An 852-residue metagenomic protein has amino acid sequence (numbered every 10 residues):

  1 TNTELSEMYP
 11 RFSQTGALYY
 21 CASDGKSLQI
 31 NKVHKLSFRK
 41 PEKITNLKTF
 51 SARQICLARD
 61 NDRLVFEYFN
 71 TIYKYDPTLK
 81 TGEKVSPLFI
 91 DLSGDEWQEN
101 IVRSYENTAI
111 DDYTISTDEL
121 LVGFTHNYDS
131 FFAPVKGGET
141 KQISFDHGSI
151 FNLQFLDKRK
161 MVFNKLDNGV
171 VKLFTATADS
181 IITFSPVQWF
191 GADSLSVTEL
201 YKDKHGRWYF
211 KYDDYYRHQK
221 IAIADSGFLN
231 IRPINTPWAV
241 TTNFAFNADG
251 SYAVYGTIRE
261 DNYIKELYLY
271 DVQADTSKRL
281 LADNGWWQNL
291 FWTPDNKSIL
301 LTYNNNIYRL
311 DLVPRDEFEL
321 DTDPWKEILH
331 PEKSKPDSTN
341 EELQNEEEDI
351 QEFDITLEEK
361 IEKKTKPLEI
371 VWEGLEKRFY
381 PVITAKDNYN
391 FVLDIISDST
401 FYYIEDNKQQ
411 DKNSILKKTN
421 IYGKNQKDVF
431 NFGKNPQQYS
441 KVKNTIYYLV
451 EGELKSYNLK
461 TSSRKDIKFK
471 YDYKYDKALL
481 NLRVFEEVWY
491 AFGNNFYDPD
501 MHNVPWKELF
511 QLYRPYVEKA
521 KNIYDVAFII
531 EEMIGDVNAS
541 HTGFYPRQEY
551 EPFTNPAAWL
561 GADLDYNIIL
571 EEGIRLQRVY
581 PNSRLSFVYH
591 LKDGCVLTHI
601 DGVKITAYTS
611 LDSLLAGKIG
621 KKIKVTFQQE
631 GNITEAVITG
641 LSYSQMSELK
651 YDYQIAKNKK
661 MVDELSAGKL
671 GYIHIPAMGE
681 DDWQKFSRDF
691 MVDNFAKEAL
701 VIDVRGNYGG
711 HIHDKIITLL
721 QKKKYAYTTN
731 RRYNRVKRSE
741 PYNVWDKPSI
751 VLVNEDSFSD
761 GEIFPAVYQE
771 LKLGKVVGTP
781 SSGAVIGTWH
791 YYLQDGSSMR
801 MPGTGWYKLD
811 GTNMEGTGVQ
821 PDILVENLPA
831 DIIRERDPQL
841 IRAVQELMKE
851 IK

Functional and structural regions predicted by a protein language model:
T1-M8, S13, A17-N31, S37 (+19 more regions): A flexible loop/linker signature enriched in serine peptidases of the S9 family
S6, E42-C56, V240, K278-L290 (+2 more regions): Conserved blade-ending motifs and adjacent loop-strand segments that build the rim/top face of beta-propeller domains
R11, C56, T114, Q154 (+6 more regions): Conserved beta-strand position repeated across blades of beta-propeller domains
S13-Q14, R59-D60, T117-D118, L156-D157 (+5 more regions): Residue-level detector of Asp-centered blade-edge/turn motifs that repeat once per structural unit in beta-propeller
G94-I110, L368-K386: A short helix->beta-strand "capping" segment at the edge of beta-propeller domains
N495, Q577, F587, V603-K604 (+3 more regions): Cleft-lining beta-strand/loop regions that shape enzyme active-site pockets
Y516-E572, N632-N658, V844-Q845, I851-K852: Extended, small/polar residue-biased N-terminal targeting/export presequences and adjacent propeptide/linker tracts
N555-A607, T804-G805: PDZ/PDZ-like domain segments forming the peptide/carboxylate-binding groove, activating on the N-terminal beta-strands
